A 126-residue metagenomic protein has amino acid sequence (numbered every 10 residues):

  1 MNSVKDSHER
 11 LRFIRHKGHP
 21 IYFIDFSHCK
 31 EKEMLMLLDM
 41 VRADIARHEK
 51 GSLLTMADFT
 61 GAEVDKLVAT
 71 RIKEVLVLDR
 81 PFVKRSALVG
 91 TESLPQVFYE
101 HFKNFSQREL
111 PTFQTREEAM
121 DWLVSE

Functional and structural regions predicted by a protein language model:
M1-E126: Amphipathic, Lys/Arg-enriched alpha-helical "gate/interface" segment within cytosolic domains that mediates
